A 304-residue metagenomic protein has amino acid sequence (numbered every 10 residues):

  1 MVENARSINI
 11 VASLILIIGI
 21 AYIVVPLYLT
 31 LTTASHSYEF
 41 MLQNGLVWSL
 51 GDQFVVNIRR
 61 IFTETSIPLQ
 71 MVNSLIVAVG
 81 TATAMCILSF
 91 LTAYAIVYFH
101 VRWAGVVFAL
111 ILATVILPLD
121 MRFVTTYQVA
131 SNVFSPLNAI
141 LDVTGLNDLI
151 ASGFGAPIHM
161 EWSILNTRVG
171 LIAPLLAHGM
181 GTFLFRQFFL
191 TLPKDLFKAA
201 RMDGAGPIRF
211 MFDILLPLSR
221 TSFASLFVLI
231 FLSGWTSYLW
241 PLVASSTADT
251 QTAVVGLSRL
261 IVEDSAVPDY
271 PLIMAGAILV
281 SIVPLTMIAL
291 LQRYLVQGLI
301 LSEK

Functional and structural regions predicted by a protein language model:
M1-R6: Short, Lys/Arg-rich, polar N-terminal cytosolic tail immediately upstream of the first transmembrane signal-anchor
I8-K304: A structural signal for multi-pass alpha-helical bundles of membrane permease subunits that mediate small-molecule
